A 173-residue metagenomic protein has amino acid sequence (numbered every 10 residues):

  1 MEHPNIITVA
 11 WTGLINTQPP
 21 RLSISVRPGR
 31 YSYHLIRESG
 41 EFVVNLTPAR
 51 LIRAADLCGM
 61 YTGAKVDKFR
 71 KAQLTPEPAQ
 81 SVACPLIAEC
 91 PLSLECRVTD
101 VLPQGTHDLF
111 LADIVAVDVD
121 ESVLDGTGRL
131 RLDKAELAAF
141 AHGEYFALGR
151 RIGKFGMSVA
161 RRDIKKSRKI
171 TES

Functional and structural regions predicted by a protein language model:
M1-S173: Basic, polyanion-binding surface patches
